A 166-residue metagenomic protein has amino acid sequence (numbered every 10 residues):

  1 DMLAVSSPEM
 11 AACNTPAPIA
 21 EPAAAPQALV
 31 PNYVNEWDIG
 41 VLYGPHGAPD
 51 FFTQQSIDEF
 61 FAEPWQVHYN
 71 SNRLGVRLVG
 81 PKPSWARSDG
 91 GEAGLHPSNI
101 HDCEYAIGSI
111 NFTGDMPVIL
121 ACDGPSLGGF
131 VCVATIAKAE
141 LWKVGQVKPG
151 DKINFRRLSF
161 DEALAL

Functional and structural regions predicted by a protein language model:
D1-L166: Conserved "landmark" site that anchors the functional core of diverse proteins
